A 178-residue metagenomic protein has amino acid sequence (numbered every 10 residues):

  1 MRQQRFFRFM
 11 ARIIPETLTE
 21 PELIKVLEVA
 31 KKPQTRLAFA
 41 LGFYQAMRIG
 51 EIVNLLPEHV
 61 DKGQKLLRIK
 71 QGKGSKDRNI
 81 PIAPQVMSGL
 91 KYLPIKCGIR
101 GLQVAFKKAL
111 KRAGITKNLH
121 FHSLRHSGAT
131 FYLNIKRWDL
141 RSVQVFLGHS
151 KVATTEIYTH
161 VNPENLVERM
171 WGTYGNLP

Functional and structural regions predicted by a protein language model:
M1-K25, K70: Flexible interdomain linker/hinge and immediately adjacent N-terminus of the catalytic tyrosine-recombinase domain
M1-M10, A46-G50, V104-A109: N-terminal DNA-binding recognition helix of tyrosine site-specific recombinases/integrases
F9, P81-Q85, H160-P178: DNA/chromatin major-groove-contacting recognition/catalytic segments
L18-I49: Basic, Lys/Arg- and aromatic-enriched nucleic-acid-binding interface segment
E20, E28, N54, K62 (+2 more regions): Phosphate-coordinating loops and pocket residues in cytosolic domains that bind phosphorylated ligands
P21, Q45, N54-M87: Conserved tyrosine-mediated DNA breakage-rejoining catalytic core shared by Y-recombinases
A40, Y44, E51, S127-S150 (+2 more regions): C-terminal catalytic core of tyrosine-transesterase DNA break-rejoin enzymes
A83-T116: Active-site/catalytic core of tyrosine-dependent DNA strand-transfer enzymes
